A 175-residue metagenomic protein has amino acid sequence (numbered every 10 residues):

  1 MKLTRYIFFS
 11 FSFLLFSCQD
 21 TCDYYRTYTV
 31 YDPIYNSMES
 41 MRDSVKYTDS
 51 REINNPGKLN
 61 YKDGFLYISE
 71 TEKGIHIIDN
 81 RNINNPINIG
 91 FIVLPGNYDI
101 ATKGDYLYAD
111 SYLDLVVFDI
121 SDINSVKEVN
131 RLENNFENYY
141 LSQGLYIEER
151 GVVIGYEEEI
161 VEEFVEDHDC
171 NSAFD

Functional and structural regions predicted by a protein language model:
M1-T27: Bacterial Sec-dependent N-terminal signal peptides
C18-D175: Feature marking well-ordered beta-strand scaffolds used for ligand recognition
